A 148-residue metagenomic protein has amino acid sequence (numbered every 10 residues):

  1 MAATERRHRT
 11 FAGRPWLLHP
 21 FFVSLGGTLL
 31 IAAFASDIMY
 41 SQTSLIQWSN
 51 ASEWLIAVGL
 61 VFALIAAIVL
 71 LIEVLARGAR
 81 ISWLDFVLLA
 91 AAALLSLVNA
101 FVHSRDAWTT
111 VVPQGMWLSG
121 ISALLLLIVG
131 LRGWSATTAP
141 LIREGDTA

Functional and structural regions predicted by a protein language model:
M1-G27: Cytosolic juxtamembrane helix and N-cap/initiation of the first transmembrane helix
A2-E5, T138-A148: Short, charged juxtamembrane terminal tails flanking transmembrane helices
F11, Y40-S52, D106-V111, R143-G145: Membrane-interface interhelical loops and short amphipathic "cap" helices that link adjacent transmembrane segments
P15-F22, Y40-F62, I81-D85: Transmembrane alpha-helix entry/boundary detector in multi-pass membrane proteins
P20-A33, A91, I121-V129: Alpha-helical transmembrane segments of multi-pass integral membrane proteins
G27-S36, E53-V74, V87-L97: Core segments of alpha-helical transmembrane spans in multipass integral membrane proteins
L97-L118: Membrane-helix boundary connector in multi-pass membrane proteins
L124-I142: Membrane-water interface at the C-terminal end of transmembrane alpha helices
